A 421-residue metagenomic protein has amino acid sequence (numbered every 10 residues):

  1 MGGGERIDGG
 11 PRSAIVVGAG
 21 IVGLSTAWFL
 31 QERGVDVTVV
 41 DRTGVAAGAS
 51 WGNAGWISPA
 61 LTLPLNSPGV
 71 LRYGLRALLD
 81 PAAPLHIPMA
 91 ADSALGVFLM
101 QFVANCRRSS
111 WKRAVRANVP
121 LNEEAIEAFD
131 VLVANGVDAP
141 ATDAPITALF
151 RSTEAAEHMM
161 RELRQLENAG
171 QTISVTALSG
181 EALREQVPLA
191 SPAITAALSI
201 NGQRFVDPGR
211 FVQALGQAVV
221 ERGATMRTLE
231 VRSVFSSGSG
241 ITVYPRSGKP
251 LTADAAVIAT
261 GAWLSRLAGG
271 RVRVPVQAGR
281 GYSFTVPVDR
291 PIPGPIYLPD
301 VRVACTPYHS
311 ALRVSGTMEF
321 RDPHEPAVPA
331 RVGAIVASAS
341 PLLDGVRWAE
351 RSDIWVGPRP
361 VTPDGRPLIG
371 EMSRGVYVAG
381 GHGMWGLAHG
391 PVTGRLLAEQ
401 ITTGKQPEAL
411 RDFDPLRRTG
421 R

Functional and structural regions predicted by a protein language model:
R12-V39: N-terminal Rossmann-like FAD-binding beta1-loop-alpha1 element of flavoenzymes
E32-G52: Glycine-rich FAD pyrophosphate-binding loop
N53-W56, L61, L65-A104, P140 (+2 more regions): Active-site substrate-recognition segment that forms the wall of the catalytic cavity or substrate channel
A54-L178: Dinucleotide-binding Rossmann-like beta1-alpha1 core, especially the glycine-rich loop that anchors the ADP
R113-E124, A148-H158, A197-Q217, P326-A334 (+1 more regions): Short beta-strand to alpha-helix junction loop
E157-A169, A190-A255: Helical element adjacent to the flavin cofactor pocket in flavoenzyme catalytic cores
D300, P341-R421: C-terminal catalytic lobe of FAD-dependent flavoproteins
